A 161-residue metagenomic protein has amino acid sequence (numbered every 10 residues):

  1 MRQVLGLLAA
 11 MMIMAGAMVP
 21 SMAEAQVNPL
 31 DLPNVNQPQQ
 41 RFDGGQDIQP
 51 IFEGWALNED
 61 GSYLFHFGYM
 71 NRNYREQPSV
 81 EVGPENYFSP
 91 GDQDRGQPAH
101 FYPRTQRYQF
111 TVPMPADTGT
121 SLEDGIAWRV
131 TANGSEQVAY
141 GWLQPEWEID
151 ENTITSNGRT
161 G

Functional and structural regions predicted by a protein language model:
M1-M12: Bacterial N-terminal signal peptides that target proteins for export
I13-E24: C-terminal segment of classical bacterial N-terminal signal peptides
A25-G161: Long, compositionally biased, intrinsically disordered segments
